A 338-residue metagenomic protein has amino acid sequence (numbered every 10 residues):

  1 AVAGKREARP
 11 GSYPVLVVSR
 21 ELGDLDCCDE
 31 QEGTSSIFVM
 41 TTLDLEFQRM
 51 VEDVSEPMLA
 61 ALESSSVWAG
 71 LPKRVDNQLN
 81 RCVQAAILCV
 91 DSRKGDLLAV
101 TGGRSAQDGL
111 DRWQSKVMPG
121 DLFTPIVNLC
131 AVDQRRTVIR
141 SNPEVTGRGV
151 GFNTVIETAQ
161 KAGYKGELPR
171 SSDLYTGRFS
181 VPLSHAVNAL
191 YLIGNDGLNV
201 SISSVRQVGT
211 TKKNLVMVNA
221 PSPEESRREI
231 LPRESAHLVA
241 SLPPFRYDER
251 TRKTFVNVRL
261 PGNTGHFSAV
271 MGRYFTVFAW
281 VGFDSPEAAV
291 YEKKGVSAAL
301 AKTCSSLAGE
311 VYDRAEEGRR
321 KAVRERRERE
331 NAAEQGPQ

Functional and structural regions predicted by a protein language model:
A1-L45, R49, D53, S141-V145 (+3 more regions): Non-catalytic, structured segments within soluble enzyme domains
R9-Y13, T34, C82, L122-F123 (+10 more regions): Short, solvent-exposed loop/turn segments at the edges of secondary structure
L22-D26, R135-R136, D196-V200, E316: Short helix-capping/linker segments at secondary-structure and domain boundaries
L22-Q31, L97-A106, A159-P169, F278-W280: Active-site-adjacent bridging/hinge elements
V39, N80-A85, Q107-I126, Q134 (+2 more regions): Short active-site loop at a secondary-structure junction that contains or immediately precedes the catalytic residue(s)
T41-L79, I87-D91, A99-G102, A106-W113 (+2 more regions): A penicillin-recognizing enzyme superfamily signal
L43-L45, A85, I139-N195: Active-site-adjacent helix/loop patches that line small-molecule binding or acyl-intermediate pockets
V51, K94-G95, K116-R140, A159 (+3 more regions): Active-site SXXK
